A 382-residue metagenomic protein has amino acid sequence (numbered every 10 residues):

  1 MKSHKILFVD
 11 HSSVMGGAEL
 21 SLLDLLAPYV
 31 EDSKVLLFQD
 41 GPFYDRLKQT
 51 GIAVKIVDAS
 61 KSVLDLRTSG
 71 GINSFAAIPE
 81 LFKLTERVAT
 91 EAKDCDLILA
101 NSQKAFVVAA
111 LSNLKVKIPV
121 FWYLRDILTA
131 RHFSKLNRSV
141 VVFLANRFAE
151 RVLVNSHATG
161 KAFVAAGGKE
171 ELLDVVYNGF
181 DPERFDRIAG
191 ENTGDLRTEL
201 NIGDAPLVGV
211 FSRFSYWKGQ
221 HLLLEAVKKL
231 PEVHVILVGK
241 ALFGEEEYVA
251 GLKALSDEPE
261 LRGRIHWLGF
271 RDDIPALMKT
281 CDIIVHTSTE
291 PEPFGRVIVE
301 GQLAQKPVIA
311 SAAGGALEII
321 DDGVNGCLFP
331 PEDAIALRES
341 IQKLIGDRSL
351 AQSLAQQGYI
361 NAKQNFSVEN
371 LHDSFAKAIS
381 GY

Functional and structural regions predicted by a protein language model:
G16-D24, P206, V210-K229, E247 (+2 more regions): A conserved mid-protein helix/loop that constitutes part of the nucleotide-sugar donor-binding site
D45-K48, I236-R262, L350: Short, structured helix-loop element that forms part of the nucleotide-activated donor/catalytic region
A100-F106, L124: Short His-centered aromatic/hydrophobic patch
A158, G179: Carbohydrate-associated surface elements
D195-T198, A336, K343, L350-N365 (+1 more regions): A short, well-ordered alpha-helix in the C-terminal region of glycosyltransferases
G244-V249, R262-R271, L277, C327-L328: Active-site donor-binding acidic/aromatic loop of nucleotide-activated sugar and phosphosugar transferases involved
P307-A310: Short hydrophobic beta-strand element within catalytic cores of glycosyltransferases and related nucleotide-activated
D321-G323, C327-I335, K343-S349: Conserved acidic donor-binding segment of nucleotide-sugar-dependent glycosyltransferases
